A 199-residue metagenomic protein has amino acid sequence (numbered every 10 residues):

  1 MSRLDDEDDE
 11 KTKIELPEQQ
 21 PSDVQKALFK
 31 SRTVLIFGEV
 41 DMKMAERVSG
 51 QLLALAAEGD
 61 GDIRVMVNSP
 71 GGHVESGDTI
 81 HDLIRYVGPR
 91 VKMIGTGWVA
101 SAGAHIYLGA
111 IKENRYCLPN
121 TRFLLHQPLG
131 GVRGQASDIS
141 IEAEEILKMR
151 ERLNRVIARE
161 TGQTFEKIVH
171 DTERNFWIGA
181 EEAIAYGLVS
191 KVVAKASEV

Functional and structural regions predicted by a protein language model:
M1-V199: Terminal-region recognition feature
